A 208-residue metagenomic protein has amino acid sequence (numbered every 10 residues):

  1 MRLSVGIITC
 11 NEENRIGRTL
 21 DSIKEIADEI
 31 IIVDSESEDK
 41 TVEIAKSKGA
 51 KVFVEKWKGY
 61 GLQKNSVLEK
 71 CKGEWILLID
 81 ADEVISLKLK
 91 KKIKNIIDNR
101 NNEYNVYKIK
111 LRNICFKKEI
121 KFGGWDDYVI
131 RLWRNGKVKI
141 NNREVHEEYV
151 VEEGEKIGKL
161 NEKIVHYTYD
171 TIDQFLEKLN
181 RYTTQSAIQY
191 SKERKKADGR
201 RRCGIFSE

Functional and structural regions predicted by a protein language model:
R2-S4, E29: Cell-envelope/extracellular polymer assembly enzymes that use nucleotide-activated donors
G6-I26: Short, well-formed alpha-helical segments that are part of the catalytic scaffolds of diverse glycosyltransferases
G17, D39-K48, K88-L89: Acidic helix N-cap motif at the loop->helix transition within catalytic regions of sugar-transfer enzymes
S22, D34-E43, D80: A conserved acidic beta->alpha catalytic loop
D28, V42-K70, N99: Conserved donor nucleotide-binding strand/loop of the catalytic core
S37, K58-G59, E83: Alpha/beta-hydrolase active-site loop signature
E55, I79-A81: Cofactor-binding loops of NAD(P)H-dependent oxidoreductases, dominated by short-chain dehydrogenase/reductases
L62-L68, E74-W75, I79, S86-E208: Catalytic-site signature of metal-activated, phosphate-bearing donor transferases, centered on the GT-A/GT-A-like
